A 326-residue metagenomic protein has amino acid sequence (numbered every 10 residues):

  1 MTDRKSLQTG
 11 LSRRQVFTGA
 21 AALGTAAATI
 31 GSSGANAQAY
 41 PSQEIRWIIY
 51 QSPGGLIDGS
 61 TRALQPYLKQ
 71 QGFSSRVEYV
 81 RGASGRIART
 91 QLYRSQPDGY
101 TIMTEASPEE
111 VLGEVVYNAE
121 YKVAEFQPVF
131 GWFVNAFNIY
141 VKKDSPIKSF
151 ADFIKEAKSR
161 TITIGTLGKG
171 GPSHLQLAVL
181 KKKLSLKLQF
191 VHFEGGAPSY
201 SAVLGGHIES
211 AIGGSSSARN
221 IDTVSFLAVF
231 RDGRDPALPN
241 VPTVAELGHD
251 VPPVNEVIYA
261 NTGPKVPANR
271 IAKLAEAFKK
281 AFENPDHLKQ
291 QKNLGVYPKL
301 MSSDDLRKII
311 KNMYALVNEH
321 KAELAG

Functional and structural regions predicted by a protein language model:
M1-S12, G19-T29: N-terminal secretory signal peptides
R13-R14, R62, Y79-V80, F130 (+3 more regions): Short, cationic motifs built from Arg/Lys/His that form the positively charged side of catalytic pockets
S32-G34: N-terminal signal peptide c-region/cleavage motif recognized by signal peptidases
N36-E125, K169-S173, K183-S210, S217 (+2 more regions): N-terminal (or domain-start) structured segment
S42-E44, K182, L186-L188, N269-G326: An extracytoplasmic/periplasmic, membrane-proximal ligand-sensing/linker region
S52-G54, S107, K142-I147, T166-G171 (+4 more regions): Short coil/turn segments
R94-Y100, V115-E194, V244, V257-Q290: Hinge/capping helix and adjacent helix->loop/strand transition within the periplasmic-binding protein
V134, S216-E283, N312-A315: C-terminal lobe and pocket-closing loops of periplasmic/extracytoplasmic Venus-flytrap solute-binding proteins
